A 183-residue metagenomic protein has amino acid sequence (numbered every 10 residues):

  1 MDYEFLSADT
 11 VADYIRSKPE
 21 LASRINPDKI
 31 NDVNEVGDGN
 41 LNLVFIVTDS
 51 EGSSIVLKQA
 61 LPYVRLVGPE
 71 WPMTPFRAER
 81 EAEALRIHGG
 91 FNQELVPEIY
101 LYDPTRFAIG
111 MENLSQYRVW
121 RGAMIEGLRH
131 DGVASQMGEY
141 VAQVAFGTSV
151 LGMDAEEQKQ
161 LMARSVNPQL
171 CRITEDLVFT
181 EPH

Functional and structural regions predicted by a protein language model:
M1-Y14, E112, E157-H183: Active-site catalytic-loop/activation-segment of kinase and kinase-like phosphoryl-transfer enzymes
Y3, D28-S50: ATP-binding glycine-rich phosphate-binding loop
V11, N40-L43, E81: Short N-terminal amphipathic alpha-helix/helix-capping patch enriched in small hydrophobics with frequent Ser/Thr
R16-D28: A short, low-complexity linker immediately N-terminal to eukaryotic Hanks-type protein kinase catalytic domains
S23, N34-E35, I99: Short, flexible, glycine/charge-rich loop motifs used to bind or transfer phosphoryl groups or to couple energy/partner
I46-E156: ATP-binding pocket architecture of kinase catalytic cores
